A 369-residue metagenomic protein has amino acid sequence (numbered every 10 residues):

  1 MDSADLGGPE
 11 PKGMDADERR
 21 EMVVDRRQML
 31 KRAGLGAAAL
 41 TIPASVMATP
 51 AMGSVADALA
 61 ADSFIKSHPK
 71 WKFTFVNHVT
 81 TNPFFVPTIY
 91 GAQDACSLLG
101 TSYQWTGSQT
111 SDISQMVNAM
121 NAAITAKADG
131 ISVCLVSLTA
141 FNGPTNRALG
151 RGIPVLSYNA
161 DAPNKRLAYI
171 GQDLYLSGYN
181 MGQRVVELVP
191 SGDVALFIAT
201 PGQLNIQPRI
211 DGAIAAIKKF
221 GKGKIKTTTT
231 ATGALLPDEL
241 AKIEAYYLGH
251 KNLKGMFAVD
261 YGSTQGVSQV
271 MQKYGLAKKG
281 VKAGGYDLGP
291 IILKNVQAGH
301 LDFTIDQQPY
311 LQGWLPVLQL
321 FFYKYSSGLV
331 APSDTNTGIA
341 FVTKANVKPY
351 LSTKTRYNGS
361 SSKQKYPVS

Functional and structural regions predicted by a protein language model:
M1-Q28, L40-A44, T49-M52: N-terminal secretory signal peptides
A33-T41: Sec-dependent signal peptide hydrophobic core
S54-P69, N205, A216-F220, W314-S369: Hinge/cleft segment of the Venus flytrap/periplasmic-binding protein
V76-I89, W105-M116, S137, A160 (+6 more regions): Hinge/beta->alpha junction and helix N-cap segments in small-molecule ligand-binding domains
I124, V185, V189-P190, Y247 (+2 more regions): Short, hydrophobic alpha-helical segments
D129-G150, A213, T232-N295: Hydrophobic alpha-helical
L138-L176, N180, E187-D193, A199 (+2 more regions): Flexible loop/hinge segments that line or gate small-molecule binding clefts
K254-G255, S268-L311, V317-G338, V342-P349: Exported/periplasmic ABC-transporter solute-binding proteins
